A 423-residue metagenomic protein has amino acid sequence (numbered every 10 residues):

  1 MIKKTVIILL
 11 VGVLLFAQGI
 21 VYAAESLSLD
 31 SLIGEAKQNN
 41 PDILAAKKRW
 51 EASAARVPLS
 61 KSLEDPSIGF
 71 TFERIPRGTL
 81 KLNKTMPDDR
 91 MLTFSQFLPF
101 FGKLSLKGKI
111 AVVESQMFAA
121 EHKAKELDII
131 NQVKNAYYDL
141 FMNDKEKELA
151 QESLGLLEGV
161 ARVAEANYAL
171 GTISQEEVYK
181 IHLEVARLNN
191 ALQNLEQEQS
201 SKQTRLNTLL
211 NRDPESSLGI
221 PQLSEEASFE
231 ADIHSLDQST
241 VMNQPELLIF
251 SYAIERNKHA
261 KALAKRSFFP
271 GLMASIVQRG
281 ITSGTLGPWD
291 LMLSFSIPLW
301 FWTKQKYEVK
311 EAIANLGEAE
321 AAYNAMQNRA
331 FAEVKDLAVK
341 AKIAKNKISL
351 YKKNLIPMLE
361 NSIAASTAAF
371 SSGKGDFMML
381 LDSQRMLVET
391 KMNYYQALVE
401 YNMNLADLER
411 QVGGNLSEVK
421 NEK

Functional and structural regions predicted by a protein language model:
M1-L9: Bacterial N-terminal signal peptides that target proteins for export
I2, K125-V241, L337-K340, A344: Periplasmic alpha-helical coiled-coil/stalk elements that build and connect Gram-negative outer-membrane
I8-A17: Bacterial N-terminal signal peptides
V21-F72, F97-F100, P214-K258, L299 (+3 more regions): Bacterial Sec-pathway N-terminal export signals of envelope proteins
Y22, D30, N393-K423: Acidic, low-complexity, intrinsically disordered peripheral segments
A36, A46, F94, L140 (+5 more regions): Hydrophobic/aromatic residues within transmembrane alpha-helices of membrane transport systems, especially the TMDs
A45-S60, K125, I129-A150, G159 (+6 more regions): Amphipathic alpha-helical coiled-coil segments
P66-A124, L248-A260, K265-Q327, L337: Small/polar-residue-enriched beta-strand and adjacent coil segments characteristic of outer-membrane beta-barrel
